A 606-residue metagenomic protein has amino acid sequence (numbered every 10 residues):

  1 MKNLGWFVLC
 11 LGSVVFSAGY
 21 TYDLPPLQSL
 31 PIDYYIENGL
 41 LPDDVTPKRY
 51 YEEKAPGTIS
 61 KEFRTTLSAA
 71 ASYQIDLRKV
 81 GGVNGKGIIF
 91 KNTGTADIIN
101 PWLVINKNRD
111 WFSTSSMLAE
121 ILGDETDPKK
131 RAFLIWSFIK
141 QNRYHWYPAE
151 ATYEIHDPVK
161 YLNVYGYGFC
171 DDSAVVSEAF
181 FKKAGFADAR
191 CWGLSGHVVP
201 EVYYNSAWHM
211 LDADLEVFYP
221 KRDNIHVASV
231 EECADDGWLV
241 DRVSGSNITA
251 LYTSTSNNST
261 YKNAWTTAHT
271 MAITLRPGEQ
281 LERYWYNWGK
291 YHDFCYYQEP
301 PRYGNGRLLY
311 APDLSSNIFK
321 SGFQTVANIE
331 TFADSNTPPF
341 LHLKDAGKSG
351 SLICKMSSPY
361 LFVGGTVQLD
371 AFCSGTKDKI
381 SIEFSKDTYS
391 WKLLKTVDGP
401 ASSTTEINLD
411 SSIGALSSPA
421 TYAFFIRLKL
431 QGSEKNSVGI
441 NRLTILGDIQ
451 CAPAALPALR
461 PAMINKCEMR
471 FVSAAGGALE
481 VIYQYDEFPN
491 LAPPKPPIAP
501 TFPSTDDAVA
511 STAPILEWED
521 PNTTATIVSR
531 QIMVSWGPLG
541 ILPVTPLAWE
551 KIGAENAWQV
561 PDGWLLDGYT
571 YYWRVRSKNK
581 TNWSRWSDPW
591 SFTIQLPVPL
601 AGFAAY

Functional and structural regions predicted by a protein language model:
A71-Y165: Secondary-structure boundary elements
S137, V175-T249, I498: Hydrophobic/aromatic-rich core segments of domains that either
T337-G364: Short beta-strands within extracellular/lumenal beta-sheet-rich domains
Y360-S374: A short beta-strand element within beta-rich, extracytoplasmic domains of secreted/secretory-pathway proteins
G365, T421, Q431-P493: Exposed low-complexity, polar/acidic, P/S/T/G-rich flexible segments that act as propeptides, protease-susceptible
S529-G568, T581-W583: Recognizes extended acidic, P/S/T-rich segments that occur within or adjacent to Ig-like beta-sandwich modules
T581-Q595: Extracellular fibronectin type III
